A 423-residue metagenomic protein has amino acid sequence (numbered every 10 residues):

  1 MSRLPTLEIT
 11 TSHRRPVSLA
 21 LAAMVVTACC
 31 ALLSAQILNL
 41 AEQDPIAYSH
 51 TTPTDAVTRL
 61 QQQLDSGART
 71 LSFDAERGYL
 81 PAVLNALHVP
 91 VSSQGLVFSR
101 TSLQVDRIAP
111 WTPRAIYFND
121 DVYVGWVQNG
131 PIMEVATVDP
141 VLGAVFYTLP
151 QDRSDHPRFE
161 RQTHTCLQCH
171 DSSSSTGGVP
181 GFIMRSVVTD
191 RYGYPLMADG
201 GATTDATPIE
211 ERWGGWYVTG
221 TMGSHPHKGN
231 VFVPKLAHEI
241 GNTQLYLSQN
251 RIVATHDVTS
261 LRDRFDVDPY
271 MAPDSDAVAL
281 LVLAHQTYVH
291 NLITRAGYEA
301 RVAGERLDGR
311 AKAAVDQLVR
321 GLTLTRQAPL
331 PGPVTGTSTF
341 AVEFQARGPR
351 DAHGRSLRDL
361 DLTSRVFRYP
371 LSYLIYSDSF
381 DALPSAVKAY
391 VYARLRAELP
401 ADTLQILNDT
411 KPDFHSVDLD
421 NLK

Functional and structural regions predicted by a protein language model:
M1-R14: N-terminal secretory signal peptides that target proteins for export/translocation
A20-A31: Bacterial N-terminal signal peptides
L33-A35: Boundary at the C-terminal end of the N-terminal hydrophobic targeting segment
I37-G130, T137: N-terminal alpha-helical interaction blocks
T70-F73, L80, V342-L357, D361-T363 (+1 more regions): N-terminal pre-domains immediately preceding structured catalytic cores
V91-R100, P329-T335, D402-T403, H415-L422: Surface-exposed patches in mature extracellular/periplasmic domains of secreted proteins
G125-T323, V366-L422: Sequence context surrounding c-type heme c attachment/ligation sites in exported
R320-L383, K388-Y390: Substrate-recognition/cap regions that form aromatic- and gly/pro-loop-enriched pockets for small-molecule ligands
